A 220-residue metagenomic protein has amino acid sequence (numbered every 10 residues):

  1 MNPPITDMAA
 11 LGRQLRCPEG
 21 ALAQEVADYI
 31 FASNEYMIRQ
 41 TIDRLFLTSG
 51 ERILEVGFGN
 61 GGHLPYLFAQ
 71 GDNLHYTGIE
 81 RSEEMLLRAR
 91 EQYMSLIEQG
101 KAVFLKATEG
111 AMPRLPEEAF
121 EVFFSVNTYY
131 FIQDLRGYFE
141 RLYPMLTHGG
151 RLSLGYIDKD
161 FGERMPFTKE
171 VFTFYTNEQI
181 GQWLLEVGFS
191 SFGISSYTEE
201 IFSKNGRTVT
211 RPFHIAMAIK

Functional and structural regions predicted by a protein language model:
M1-L22: N-terminal, positively charged/glycine-rich alpha-helical extensions of SAM-dependent methyltransferases
L22-I42: Conserved SAM-binding loop and adjacent beta-strand
L54-A111: Class I SAM-dependent methyltransferase SAM/SAH-binding core
P113-F123: A short acidic, Gly/Pro-enriched loop at the edge of an enzyme's catalytic core that lines a small-molecule cofactor
E121-D134: A short SAM/SAH-binding and catalytic strip from SAM-dependent methyltransferases
R136-H148: A short glycine-rich, Lys/Arg-flanked "PGG" loop and its adjoining helix->strand segment in the class I
R151-G181: Conserved class I S-adenosyl-L-methionine
S190, E200-K220: Core SAM-dependent methyltransferase catalytic element
